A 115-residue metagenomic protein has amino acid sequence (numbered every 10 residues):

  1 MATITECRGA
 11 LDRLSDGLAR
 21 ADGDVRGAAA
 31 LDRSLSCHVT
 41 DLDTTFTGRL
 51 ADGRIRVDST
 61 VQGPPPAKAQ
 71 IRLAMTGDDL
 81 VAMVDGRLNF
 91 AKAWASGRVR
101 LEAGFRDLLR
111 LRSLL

Functional and structural regions predicted by a protein language model:
M1-L115: Feature captures hydrophobic
